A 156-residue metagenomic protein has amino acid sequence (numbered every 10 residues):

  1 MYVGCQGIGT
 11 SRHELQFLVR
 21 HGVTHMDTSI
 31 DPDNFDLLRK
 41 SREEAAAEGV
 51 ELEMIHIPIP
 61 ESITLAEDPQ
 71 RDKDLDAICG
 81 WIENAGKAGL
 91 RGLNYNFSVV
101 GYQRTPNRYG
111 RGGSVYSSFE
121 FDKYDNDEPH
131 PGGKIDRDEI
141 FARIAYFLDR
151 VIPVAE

Functional and structural regions predicted by a protein language model:
M1, V50-L65, Y124-P131: N-terminal small/glycine-rich loop or linker at the start of catalytic domains across soluble metabolic enzymes
Y2-Q6, T24-T28, L52-I57, L93-Y95: Hydrophobic faces of well-ordered beta-strands that scaffold small-molecule active sites in alpha/beta enzyme cores
C5-H13, T28-K40, I63, D72 (+1 more regions): Acidic-and-aromatic substrate-binding clefts and catalytic sites of carbohydrate-active enzymes
G7-R20, L37-S41, K73-E83, I144-R150: Short, acidic/polar
G9-D31, E44, E48, N84-L93: Catalytic domains of carbohydrate-active enzymes, especially glycoside hydrolases
T28-P32, V50-E53, A77-W81, S118-E120: Glycine-rich loops and low-complexity Gly/Arg-rich segments that provide flexible linkers or classic glycine-based
F35-E53: Glycine-rich, positively charged N-terminal anion/phosphate-binding segment
T64-E156: Active-site acidic/histidine proton-transfer and metal-coordination neighborhood in alpha/beta enzyme cores
